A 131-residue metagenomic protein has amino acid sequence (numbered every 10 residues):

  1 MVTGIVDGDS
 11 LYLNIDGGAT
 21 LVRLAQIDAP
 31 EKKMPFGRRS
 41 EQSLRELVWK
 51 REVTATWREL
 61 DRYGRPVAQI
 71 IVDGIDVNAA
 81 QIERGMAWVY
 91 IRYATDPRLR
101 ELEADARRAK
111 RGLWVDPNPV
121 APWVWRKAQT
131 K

Functional and structural regions predicted by a protein language model:
M1-K131: Small beta-barrel nucleic-acid-binding modules, primarily SNase/OB-fold domains and secondarily Tudor-like barrels
